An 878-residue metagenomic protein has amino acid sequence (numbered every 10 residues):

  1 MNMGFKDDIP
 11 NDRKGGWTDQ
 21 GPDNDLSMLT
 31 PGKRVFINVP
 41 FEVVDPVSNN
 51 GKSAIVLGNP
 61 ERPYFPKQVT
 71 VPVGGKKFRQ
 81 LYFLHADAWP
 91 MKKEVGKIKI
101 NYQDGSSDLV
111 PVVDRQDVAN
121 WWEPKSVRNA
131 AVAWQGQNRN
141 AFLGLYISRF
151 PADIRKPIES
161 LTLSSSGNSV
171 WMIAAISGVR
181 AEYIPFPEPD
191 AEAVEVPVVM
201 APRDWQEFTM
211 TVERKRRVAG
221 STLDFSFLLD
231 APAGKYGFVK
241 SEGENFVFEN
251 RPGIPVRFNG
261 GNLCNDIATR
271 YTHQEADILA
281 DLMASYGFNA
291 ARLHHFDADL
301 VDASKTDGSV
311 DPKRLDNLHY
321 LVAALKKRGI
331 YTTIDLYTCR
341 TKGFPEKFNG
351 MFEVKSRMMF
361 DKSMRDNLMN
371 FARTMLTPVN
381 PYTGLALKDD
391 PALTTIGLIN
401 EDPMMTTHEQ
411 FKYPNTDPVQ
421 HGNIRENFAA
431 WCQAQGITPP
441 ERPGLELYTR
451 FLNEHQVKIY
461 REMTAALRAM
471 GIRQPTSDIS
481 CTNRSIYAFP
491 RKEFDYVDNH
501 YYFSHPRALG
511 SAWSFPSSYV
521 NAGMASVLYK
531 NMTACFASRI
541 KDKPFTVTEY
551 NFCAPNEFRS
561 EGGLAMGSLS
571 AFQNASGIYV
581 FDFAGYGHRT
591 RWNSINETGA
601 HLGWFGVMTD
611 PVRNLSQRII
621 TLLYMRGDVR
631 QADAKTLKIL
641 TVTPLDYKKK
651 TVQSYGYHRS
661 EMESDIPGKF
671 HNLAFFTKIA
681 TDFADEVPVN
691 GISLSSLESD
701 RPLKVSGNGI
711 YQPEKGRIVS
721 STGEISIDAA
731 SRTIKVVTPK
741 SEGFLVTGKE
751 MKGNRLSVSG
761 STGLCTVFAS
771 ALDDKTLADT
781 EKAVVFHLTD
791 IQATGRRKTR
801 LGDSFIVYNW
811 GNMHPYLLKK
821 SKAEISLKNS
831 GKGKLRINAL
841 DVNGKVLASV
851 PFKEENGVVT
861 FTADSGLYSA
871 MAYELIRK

Functional and structural regions predicted by a protein language model:
M1-F5, P185-K235: N-terminal pre-domain segments of enzymes
M1-V194: N-terminal/edge-of-domain interface segments
G58, P66, L81, H85-D87 (+5 more regions): Long, low-hydrophobicity ectodomains and other hydrophilic envelope-associated domains
G96-K97, T222-N250: Short acidic, Pro/Gly- and aromatic-enriched capping/linker segments at domain boundaries
R115-Y183, L602-L622, V629-K678, R836 (+1 more regions): Domain-length functional cores that host ligand/cofactor binding and catalytic or interaction surfaces in mature
F238-F494: Active-site mouth of glycoside hydrolases
I459-T476, N483-S504, S518-K678, D682: Catalytic-core region of carbohydrate-active enzymes that cleave or remodel glycosidic bonds
A769, G857-K878: C-terminal beta-strand-rich structural cap/linker in extracellular carbohydrate-active enzymes
